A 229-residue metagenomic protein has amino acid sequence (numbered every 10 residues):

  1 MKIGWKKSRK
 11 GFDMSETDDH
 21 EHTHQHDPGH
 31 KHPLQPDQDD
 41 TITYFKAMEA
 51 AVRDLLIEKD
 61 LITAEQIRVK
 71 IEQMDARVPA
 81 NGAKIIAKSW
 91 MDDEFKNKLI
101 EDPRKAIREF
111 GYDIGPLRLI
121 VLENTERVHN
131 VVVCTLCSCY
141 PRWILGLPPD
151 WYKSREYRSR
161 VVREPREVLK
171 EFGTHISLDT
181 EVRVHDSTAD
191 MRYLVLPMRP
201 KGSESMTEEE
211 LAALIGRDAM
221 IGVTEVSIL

Functional and structural regions predicted by a protein language model:
M1-D13: N-terminal amphipathic/basic-hydrophobic helices that include classical n-h-c signal peptides and signal-anchor
W5, S15-L229: Terminal, compositionally biased segments used for targeting/anchoring and flexible tails
